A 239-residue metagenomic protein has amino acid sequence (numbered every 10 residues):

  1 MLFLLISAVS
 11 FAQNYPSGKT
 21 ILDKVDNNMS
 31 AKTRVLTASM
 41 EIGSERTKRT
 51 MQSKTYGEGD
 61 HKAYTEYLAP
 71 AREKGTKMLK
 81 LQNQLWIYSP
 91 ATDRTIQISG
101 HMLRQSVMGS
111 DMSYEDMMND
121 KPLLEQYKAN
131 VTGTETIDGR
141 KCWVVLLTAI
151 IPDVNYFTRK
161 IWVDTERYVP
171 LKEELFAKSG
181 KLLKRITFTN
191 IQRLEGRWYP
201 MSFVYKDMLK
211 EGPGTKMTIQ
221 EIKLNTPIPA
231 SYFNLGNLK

Functional and structural regions predicted by a protein language model:
M1-L4: Sec-dependent signal peptide recognition, specifically the positively charged N-region followed immediately by
A8-A12: Sec/Tat signal peptide C-region and signal peptidase I cleavage site
P16-A91: N-terminal mature ectodomain segment of secretory-pathway/periplasmic proteins
K48, M118-N130, G180-R185: A short, amphipathic edge element
A71-E73, D93-T95, R104, A177-S179: Short, surface-exposed beta-strand-loop junctions and turns on beta-sheet-rich folds
P90-N119: Acidic/charged, solvent-exposed loop-and-adjacent secondary-structure segments enriched in E/D, K/R, S/T, and G/P
R94, M118, R140-L235: Gly/Pro-enriched, hydrophobic low-complexity segments that function as extracytoplasmic propeptides/linkers
N130-T136, T189-I191: Short amphipathic beta-strand and strand-loop transition segments with alternating hydrophobic
